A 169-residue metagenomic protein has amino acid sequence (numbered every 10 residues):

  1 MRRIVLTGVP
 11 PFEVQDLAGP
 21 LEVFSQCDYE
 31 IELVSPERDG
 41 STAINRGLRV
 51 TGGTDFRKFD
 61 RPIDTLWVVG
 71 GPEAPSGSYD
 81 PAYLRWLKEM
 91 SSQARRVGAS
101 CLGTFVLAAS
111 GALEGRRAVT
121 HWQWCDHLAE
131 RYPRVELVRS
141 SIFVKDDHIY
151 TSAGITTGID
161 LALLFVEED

Functional and structural regions predicted by a protein language model:
M1-V97, F105-A109, R139, E167: Extended, subdomain-level signal for the structured scaffold at the beginning of enzyme domains
G8, T120, A153: Small/polar loops that bind or transfer phosphate-bearing groups
R46-V50, P133, S152-A153: Short, surface-exposed amphipathic charged segments that create phosphate/polyanion-binding patches used for binding
S92-V97, A112-R117, H148: Short active-site oxyanion
F105-L113, V144, I159-D160: Acidic/polar active-site rim loop that often engages polyanionic ligands
L113-I142: A conserved active-site-flanking secondary-structure segment within enzyme catalytic domains
S141-D169: Conserved anion/nucleotide-ligand pocket segment
